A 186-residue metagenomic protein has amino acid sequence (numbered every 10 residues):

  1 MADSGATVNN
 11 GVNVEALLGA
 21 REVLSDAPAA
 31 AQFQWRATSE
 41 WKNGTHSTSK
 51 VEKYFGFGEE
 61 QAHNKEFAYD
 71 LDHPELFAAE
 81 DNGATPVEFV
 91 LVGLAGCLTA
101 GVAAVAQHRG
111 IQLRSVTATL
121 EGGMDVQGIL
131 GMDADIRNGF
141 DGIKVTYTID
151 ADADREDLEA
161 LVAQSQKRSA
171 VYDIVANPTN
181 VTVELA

Functional and structural regions predicted by a protein language model:
M1-V92, A104-A186: Extended beta-strand/beta-hairpin segments
L94-L98: Alpha-helical metal-binding/catalytic segments enriched in His/Glu/Asp
G101: Conserved phosphate/anionic-ligand binding catalytic regions in large, soluble enzymes, centered on
